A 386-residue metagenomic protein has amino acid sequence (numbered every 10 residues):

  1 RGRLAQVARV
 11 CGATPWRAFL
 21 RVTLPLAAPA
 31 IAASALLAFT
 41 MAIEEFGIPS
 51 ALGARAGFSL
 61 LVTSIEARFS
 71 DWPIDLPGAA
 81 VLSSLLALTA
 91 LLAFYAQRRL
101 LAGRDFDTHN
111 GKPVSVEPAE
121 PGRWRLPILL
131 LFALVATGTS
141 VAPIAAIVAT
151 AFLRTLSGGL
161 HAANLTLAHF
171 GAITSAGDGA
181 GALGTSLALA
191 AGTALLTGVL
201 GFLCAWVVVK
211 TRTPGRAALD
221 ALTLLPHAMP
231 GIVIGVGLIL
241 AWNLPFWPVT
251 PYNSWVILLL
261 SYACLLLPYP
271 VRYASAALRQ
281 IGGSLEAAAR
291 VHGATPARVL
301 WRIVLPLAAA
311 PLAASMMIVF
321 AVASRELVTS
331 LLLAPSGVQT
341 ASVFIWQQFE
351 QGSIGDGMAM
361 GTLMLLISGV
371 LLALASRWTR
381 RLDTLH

Functional and structural regions predicted by a protein language model:
R1-G2, P15-E44, L130-A142, A221 (+7 more regions): Transmembrane alpha-helices
R1-R9, A13-R17, I48, P77-E120 (+7 more regions): C-terminal transmembrane helix and the adjacent membrane-cytosol boundary/short C-terminal tail of inner/organellar
A5, P29, G122-F132, L203-L238 (+1 more regions): Cytoplasmic-entry segments and transmembrane alpha-helices of multi-pass inner-membrane transporters
W16, P49-A56, P113-A119, L153-L167 (+6 more regions): Membrane-interfacial helix termini and adjacent extracytoplasmic/periplasmic loops of multi-pass transporters
A30, D178-A190, A228, G237-P270 (+1 more regions): Loop-to-helix entry region at the N-terminal start of transmembrane alpha-helices in multi-pass membrane transporters
A42-F46, S50-L91, E120-R125, A151-G158 (+3 more regions): Interhelical loop and adjacent transmembrane-helix boundary motif in polytopic membrane transport permeases
L82, L86-L100, G177-K210: Transmembrane alpha-helix signature in integral membrane proteins
L86-F94, E117-A146, R216-T223: N-terminal signal-anchor/first transmembrane alpha helix
